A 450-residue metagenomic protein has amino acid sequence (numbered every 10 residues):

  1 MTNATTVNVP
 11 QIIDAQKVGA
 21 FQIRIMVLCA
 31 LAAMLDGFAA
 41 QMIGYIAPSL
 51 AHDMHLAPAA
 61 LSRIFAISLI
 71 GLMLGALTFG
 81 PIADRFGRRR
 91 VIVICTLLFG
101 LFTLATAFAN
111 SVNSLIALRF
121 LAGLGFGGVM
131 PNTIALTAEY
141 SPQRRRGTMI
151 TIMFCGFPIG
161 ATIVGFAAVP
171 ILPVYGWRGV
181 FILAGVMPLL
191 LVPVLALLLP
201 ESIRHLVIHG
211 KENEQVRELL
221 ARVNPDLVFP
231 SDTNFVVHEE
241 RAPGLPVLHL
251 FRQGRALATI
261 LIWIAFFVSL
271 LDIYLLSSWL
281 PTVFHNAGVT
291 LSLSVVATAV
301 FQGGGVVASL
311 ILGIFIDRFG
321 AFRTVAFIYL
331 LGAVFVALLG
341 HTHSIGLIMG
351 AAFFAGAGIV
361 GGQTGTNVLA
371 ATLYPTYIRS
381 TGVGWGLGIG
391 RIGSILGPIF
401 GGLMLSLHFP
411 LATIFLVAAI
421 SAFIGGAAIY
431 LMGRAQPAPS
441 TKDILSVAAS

Functional and structural regions predicted by a protein language model:
M1-A15, L198-G254, A258, P439-S450: Intracellular cytosolic loops and amphipathic helices of Major Facilitator Superfamily
M1-F38: Cytosolic juxtamembrane N-terminal segment immediately preceding the first transmembrane helix of multi-pass
R24-P58, I273-P281: Extracytoplasmic
I43-G44, F251-S309: Extracytoplasmic gate region of multi-pass secondary transporters
H55, G87, F108-S114, G125 (+3 more regions): Helix-breaking motifs and short loop linkers at transmembrane-helix boundaries and internal kinks in secondary membrane
L74-V112: Conserved MFS/SLC helix-loop-helix module at the cytosolic interface between two early adjacent transmembrane helices
L118-C155: Cytoplasmic helix-loop-helix junction between adjacent transmembrane helices in 12-TM secondary transporters
M153, F157-I208: Helix-loop-helix hairpin linking two adjacent transmembrane segments in secondary transporters
